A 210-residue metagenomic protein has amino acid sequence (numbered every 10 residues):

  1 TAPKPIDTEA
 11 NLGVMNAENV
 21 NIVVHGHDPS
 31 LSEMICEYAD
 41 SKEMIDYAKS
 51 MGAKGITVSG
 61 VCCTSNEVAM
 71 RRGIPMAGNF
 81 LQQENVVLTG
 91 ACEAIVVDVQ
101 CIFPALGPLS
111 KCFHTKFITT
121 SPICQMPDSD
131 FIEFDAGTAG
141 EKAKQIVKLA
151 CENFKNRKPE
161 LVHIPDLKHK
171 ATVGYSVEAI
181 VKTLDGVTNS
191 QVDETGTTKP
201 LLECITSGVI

Functional and structural regions predicted by a protein language model:
T1-I210: Metallocofactor- and cofactor-centric catalytic cores in central/energy metabolism, strongly enriched
